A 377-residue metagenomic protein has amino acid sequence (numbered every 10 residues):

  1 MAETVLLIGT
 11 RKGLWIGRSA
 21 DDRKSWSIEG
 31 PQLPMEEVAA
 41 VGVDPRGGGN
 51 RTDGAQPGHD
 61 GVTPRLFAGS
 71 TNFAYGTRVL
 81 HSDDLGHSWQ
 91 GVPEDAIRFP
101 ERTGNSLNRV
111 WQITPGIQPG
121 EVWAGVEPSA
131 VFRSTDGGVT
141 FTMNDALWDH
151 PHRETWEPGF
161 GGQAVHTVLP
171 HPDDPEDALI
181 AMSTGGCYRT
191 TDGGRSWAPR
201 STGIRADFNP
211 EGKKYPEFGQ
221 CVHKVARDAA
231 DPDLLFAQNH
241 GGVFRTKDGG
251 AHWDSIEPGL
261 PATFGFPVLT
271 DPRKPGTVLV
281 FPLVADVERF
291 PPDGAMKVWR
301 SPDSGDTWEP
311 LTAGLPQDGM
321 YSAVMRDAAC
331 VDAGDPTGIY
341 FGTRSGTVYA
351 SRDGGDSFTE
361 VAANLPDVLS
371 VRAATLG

Functional and structural regions predicted by a protein language model:
M1-G377: Extracellular glycan-interacting surfaces
